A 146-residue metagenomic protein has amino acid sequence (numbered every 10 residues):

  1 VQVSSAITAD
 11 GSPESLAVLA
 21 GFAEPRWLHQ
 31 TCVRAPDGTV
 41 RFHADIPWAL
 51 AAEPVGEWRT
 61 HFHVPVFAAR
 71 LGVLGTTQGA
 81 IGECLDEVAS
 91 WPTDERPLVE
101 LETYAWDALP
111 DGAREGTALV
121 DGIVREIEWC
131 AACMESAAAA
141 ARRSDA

Functional and structural regions predicted by a protein language model:
V1-A146: Histidine-acidic metal/acid-base catalytic patches
